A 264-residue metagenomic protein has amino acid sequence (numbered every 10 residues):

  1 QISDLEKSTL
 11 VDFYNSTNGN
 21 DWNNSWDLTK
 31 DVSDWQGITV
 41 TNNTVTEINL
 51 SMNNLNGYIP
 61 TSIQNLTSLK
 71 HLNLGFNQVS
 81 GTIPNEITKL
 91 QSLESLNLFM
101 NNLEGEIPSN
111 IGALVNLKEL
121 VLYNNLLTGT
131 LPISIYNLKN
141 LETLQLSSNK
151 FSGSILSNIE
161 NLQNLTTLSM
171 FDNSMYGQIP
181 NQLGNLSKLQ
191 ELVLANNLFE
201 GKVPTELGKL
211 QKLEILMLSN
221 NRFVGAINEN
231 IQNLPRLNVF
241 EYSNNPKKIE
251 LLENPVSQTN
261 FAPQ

Functional and structural regions predicted by a protein language model:
Q1-Q36, S257: Surface-exposed cap/linker segments adjacent to membranes
V32-W35, T39-T82, S95: LRR N-terminal entry segment and analogous cap-like coil->beta motifs
N42, Q64-L69, T88-L93, G112-L117 (+6 more regions): Leucine-rich repeat
N53, N77, L98-N101, L122-N125 (+5 more regions): Consensus "Asn ladder" position of solenoid repeat domains
I59-T61, I83-N85, E104-S109, T128-I133 (+5 more regions): The feature encodes a structural signal of leucine-rich repeats
Q64-S147, F151: A generic tandem-repeat structural signature
V121-E206: Eukaryotic tandem repeat interaction scaffolds
E206-Q264: Leucine-rich solenoid repeat scaffolds
